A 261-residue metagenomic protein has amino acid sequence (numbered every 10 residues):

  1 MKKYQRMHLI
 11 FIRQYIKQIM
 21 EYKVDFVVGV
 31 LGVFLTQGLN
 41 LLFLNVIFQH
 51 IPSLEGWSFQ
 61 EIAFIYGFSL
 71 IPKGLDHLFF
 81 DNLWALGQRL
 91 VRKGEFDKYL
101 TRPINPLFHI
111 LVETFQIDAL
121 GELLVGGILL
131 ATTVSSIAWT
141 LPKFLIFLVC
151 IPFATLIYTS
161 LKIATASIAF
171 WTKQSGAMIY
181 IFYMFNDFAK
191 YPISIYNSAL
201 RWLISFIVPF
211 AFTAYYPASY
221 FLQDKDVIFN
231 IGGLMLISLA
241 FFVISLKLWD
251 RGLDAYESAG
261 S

Functional and structural regions predicted by a protein language model:
M1-S261: Hydrophobic transmembrane alpha-helices and immediately adjacent juxtamembrane helices of multi-pass inner-membrane
